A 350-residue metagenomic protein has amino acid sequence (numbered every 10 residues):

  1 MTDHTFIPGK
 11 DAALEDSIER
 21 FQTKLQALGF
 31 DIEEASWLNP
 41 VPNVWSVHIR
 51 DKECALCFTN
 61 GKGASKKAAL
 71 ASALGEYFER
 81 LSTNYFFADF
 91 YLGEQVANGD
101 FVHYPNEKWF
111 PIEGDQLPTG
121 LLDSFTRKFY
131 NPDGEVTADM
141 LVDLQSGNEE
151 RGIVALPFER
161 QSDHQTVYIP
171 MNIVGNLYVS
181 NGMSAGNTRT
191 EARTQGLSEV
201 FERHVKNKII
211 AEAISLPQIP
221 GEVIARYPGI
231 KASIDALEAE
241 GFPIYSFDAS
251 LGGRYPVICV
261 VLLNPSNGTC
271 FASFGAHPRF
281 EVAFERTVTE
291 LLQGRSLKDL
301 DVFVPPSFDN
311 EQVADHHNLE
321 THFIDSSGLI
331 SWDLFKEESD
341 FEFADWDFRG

Functional and structural regions predicted by a protein language model:
M1-G350: Helix-biased "structured C-terminal domain" signature
